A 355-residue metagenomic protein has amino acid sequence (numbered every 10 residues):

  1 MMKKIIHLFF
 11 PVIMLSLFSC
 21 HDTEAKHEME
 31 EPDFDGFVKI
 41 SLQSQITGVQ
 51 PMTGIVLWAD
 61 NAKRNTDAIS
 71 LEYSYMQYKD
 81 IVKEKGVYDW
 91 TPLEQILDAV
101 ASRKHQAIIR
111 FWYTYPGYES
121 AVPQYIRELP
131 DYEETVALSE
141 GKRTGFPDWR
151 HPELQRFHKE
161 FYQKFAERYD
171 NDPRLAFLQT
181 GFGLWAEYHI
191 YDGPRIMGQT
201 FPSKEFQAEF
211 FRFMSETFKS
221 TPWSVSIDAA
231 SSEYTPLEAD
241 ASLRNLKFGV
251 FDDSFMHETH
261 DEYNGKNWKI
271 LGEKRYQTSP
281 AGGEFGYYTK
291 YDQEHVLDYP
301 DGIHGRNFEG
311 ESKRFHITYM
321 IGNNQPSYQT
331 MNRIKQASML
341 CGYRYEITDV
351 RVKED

Functional and structural regions predicted by a protein language model:
K3-P11: Sec-dependent signal peptide recognition, specifically the positively charged N-region followed immediately by
L17-S19: C-terminal motif of bacterial Sec signal peptides marking the signal peptidase cleavage site
H21-H27: Bacterial lipoprotein signal-peptidase II cleavage site
M29-E153, I270-L271, Q277-T330: N-terminal substrate-binding region of glycoside hydrolase catalytic domains
I96-A101, Y132-Q179, F206-F213, T217: An active-site-proximal structural segment forming one wall of the substrate-binding cleft that immediately precedes
I108-R110, L175-G181, P222-I227, I321-G322: A structural signal for short, well-ordered beta-strand segments and their strand-loop junctions that often border
F182-T278: Substrate-binding cleft/loops of secretory-pathway carbohydrate-active enzymes
K335-D355: Surface beta-strand/loop "capping" patches
